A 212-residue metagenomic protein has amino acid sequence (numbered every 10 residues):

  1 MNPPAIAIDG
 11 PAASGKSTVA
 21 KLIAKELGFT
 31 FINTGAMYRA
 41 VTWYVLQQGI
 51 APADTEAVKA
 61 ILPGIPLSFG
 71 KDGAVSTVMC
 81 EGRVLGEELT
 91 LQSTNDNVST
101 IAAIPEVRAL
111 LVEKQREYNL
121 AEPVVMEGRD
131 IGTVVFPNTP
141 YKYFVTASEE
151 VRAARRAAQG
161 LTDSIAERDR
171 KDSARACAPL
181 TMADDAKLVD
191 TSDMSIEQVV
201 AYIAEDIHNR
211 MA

Functional and structural regions predicted by a protein language model:
I8: Hydrophobic anchor at the beta1->P-loop junction of P-loop NTPases
A13: Walker A (P-loop) phosphate-binding loop of P-loop NTPases
K16: Conserved lysine of the Walker
V19: Hydrophobic positions on the alpha1 helix immediately C-terminal to the Walker A/P-loop
A24-T34, Q47-A51: Post-Walker A helix-loop "phosphate-sensing" segment adjacent to the P-loop in P-loop NTPases
M37-P123, E150-V151, T162-E167, I196-V200: ATP-dependent small-molecule kinase phosphotransfer cores that center on conserved nucleotide phosphate-binding segments
G70, Q115-E122, R129-N138, A158-Y202: Small-molecule kinase domains that catalyze NTP-dependent phosphoryl transfer to phosphate-bearing small molecules
